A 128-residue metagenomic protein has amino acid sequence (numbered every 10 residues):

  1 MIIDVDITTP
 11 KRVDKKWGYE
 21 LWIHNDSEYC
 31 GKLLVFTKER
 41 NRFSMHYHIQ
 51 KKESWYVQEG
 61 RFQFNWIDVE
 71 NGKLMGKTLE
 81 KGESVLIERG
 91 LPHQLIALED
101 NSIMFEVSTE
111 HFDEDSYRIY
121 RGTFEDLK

Functional and structural regions predicted by a protein language model:
M1-L33, R42-S44, K77, R121-K128: A short, N-terminal "cap"/entry segment at the start of jelly-roll beta-barrel domains of the cupin/DSBH fold
S27-E28, Q50, D100-N101: Short strand-connecting beta-turns/loops that link adjacent beta-strands
L33-L34, H46, K52-V57, K77 (+1 more regions): His/acidic/aromatic-lined binding-pocket segments of jelly-roll/cupin-type domains and related regulatory beta-sandwich
F43-H46, F64-W66, L86-I87, H93-L98 (+1 more regions): Short beta-strand His + acidic residue motifs that chelate non-heme Fe in jelly-roll/DSBH and cupin folds
Q50-D68: Glycine- and acidic-residue-biased ligand/ion/polar-headgroup-sensing regions
K51, E70-G72, E110-F112: Short, surface-exposed beta-strand-loop junctions and turns on beta-sheet-rich folds
D68-R89: Short acidic-glycine-tyrosine-enriched beta hairpin
Q94-K128: Double-stranded beta-helix
